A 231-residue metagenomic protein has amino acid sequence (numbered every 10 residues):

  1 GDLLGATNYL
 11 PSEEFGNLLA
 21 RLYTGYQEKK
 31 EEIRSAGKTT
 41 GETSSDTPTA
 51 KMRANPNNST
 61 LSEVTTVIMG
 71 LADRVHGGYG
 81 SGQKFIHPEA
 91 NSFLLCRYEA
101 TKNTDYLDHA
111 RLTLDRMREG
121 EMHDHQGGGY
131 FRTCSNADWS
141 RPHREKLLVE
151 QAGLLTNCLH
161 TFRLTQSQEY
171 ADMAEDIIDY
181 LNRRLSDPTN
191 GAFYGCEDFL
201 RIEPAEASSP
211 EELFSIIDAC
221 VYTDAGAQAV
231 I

Functional and structural regions predicted by a protein language model:
D2-V230: Replace the tail clause
